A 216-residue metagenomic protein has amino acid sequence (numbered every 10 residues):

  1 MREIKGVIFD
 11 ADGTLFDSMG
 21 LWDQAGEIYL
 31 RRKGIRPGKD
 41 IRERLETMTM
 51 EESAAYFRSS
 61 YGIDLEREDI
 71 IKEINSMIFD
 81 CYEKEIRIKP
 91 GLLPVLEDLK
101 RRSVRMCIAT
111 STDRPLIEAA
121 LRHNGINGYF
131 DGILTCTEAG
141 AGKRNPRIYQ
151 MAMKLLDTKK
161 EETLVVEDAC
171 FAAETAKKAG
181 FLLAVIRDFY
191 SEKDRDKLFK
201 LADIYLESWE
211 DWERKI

Functional and structural regions predicted by a protein language model:
M1-K5, E97-K100, D113-R114, E118-I216: Asp-based, Mg2+/Mn2+-dependent phosphohydrolase catalytic module
R2-R102: N-terminal helical cap/lid subdomain that shapes the substrate entry/recognition surface in HAD-like hydrolases
T14, T110-T112: Conserved phosphate-coupling serine/threonine residues in phosphotransfer and NTP-handling enzymes
R36, R105, L182: Residue-level detector of anion-binding/catalytic polar loops
M77-F79, R105-C107, L156, F171: Electropositive, surface-exposed helix/loop patches at the edges of structured domains that serve as adaptable
I88, A109, A141: Residue-level marker of regulatory loop/turn positions in helix-turn-helix DNA-binding domains and in histidine
C107-I108, V185: Hydrophobic beta-strand core positions in alpha/beta domains
